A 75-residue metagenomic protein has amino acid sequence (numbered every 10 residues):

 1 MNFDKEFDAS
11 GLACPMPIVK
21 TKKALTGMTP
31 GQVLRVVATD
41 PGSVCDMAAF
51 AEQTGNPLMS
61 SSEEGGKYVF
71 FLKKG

Functional and structural regions predicted by a protein language model:
M1-M28: An N-terminal amphipathic alpha-helical segment
D4-E6, G31-R35, K67-V69: Intrinsic-disorder/low-complexity, polar/charged segments enriched in Ser/Thr/Lys/Arg/Asp/Glu/Gln
S10-L12, T39, K73-G75: Generic beta-structure capping elements
K20-P57: Amphipathic, hydrophobic secondary-structure cores in small proteins
A48-G75: C-terminal structural segments of small proteins and small subunits
